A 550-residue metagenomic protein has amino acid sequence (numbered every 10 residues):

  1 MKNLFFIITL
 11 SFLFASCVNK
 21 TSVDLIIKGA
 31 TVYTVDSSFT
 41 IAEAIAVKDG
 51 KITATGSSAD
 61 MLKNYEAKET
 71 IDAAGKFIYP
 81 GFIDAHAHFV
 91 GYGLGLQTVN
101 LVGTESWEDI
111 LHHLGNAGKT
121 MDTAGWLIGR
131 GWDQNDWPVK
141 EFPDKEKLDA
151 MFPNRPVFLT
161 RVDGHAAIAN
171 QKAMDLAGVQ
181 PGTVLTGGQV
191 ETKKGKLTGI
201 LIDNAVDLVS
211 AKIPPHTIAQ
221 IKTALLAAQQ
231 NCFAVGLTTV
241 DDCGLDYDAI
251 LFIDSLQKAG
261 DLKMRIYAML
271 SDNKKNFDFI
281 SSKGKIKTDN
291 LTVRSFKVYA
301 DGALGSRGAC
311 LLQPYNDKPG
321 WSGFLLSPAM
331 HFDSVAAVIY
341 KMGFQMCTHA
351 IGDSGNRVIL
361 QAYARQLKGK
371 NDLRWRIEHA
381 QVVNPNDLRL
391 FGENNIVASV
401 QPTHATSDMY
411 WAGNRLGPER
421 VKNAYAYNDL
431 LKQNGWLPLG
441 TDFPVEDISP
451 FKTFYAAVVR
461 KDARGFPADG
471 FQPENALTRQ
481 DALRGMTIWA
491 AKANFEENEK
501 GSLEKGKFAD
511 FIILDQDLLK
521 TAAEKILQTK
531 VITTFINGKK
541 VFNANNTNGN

Functional and structural regions predicted by a protein language model:
M1-V23, N548-N550: Bacterial Sec-dependent N-terminal signal peptides
S16, A337-C347, S354-W375, H379 (+5 more regions): His/Asp/Glu-enriched, well-ordered alpha-helical/loop segment that forms or immediately abuts the divalent-metal
V18-G29, S37-F279, V298-G355, L373-R374 (+4 more regions): Divalent metal-binding segments
Q257-G260, K283-L291, K368-K370, F391-N395: Acidic (Asp/Glu)-rich catalytic clusters
N276-F279, D408-A412, F466, A544-N546: Short, charged, surface-exposed secondary-structure boundary motifs
L291-G308, I396-A405: Non-cysteine beta-strand/loop elements that form the S-adenosyl-L-methionine
